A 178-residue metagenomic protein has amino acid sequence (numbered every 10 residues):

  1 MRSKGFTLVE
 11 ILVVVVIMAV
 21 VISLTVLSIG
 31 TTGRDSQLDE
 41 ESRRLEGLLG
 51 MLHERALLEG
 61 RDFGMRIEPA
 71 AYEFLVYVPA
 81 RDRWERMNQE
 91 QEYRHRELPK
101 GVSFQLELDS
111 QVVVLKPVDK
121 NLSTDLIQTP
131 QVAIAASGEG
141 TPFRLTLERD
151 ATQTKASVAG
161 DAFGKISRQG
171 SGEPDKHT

Functional and structural regions predicted by a protein language model:
M1-I29: N-terminal single-pass transmembrane signal-anchor helix
F6, L24, G30-R44, E54 (+2 more regions): N-terminal helix-rich module
G47-G50: Generic recognition of well-ordered alpha-helical segments within structured catalytic/regulatory domains
